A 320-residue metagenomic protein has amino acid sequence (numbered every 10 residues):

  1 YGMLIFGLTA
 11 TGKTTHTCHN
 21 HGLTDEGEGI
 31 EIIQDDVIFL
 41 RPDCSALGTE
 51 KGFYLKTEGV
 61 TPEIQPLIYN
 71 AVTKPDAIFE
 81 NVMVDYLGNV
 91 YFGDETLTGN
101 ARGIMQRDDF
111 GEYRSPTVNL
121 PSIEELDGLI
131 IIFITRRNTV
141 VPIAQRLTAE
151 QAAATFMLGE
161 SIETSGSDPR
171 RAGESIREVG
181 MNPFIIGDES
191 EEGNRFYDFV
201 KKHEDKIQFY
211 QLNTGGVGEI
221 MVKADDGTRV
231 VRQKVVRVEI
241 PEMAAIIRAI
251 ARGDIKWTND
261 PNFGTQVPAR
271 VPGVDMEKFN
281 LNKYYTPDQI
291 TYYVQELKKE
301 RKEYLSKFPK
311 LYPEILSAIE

Functional and structural regions predicted by a protein language model:
G2-D25: Glycine-rich phosphate-binding P-loop
L4, H16, I32-Q34, G48 (+2 more regions): A structural signal for short, well-ordered beta-strand segments and their strand-loop junctions that often border
L8-A10, G22, D35-I38, D43-C44 (+3 more regions): An acidic- and aromatic-residue-enriched active-site/binding cleft used to recognize and process polar
T9-T15, E31-Q34, I186, S190-N194 (+1 more regions): Conserved structured core elements
H16-C18, D43-A46, G59-V60, I143-Q145 (+1 more regions): Short acidic, glycine/serine/threonine-rich loops at helix termini
L23-I32, K201-I207: Secondary-structure transition/capping motifs at alpha-helix termini and the adjoining loop/turn into the next element
G29-A101: Conserved nucleotide-sensing/catalytic segment adjacent to the nucleotide-binding pocket in NTP-handling enzymes
E80-E320: Conserved NTP phosphate-binding and transfer environment spanning the P-loop NTPase/kinase superfamily
